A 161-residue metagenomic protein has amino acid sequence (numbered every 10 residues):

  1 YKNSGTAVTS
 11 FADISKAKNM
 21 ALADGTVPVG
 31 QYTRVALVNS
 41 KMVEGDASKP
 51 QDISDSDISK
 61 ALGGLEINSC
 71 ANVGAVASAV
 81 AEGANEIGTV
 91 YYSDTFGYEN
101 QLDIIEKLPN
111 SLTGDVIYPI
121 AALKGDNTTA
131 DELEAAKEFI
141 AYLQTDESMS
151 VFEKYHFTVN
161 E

Functional and structural regions predicted by a protein language model:
K2-E161: Exported/periplasmic ABC-transporter solute-binding proteins
